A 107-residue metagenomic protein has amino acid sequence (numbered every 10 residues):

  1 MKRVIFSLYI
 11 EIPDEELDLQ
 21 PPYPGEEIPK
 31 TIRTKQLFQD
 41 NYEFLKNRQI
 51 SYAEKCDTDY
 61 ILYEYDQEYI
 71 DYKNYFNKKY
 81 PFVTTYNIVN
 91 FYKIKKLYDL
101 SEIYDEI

Functional and structural regions predicted by a protein language model:
M1-Y92, D99-I103: N-terminal anchoring/stem segment of glycosyltransferases
I107: Short glycine-aspartate micro-motif
